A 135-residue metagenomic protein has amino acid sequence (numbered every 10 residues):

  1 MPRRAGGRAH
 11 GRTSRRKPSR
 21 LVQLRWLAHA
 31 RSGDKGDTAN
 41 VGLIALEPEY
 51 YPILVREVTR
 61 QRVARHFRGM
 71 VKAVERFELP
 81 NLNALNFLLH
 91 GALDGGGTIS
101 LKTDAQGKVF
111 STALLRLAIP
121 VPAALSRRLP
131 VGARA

Functional and structural regions predicted by a protein language model:
P2, G11-A135: Long, contiguous binding/interaction regions
